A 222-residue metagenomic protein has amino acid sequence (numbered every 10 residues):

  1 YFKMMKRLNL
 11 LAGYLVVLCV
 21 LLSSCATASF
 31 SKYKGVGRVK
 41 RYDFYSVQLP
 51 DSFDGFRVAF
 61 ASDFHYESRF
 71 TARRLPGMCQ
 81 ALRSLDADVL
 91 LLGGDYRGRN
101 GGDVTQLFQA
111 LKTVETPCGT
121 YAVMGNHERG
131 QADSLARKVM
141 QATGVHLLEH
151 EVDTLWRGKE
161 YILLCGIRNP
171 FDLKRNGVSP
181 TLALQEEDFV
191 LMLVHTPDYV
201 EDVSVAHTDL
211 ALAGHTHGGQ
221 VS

Functional and structural regions predicted by a protein language model:
Y1-M4, E160: Bimodal feature
M4-A61, S68: Acidic, histidine-bearing metal-coordination/catalytic regions of metal-dependent phosphoesterases
F30, F70-A72, G177: Short, glycine/acidic-enriched capping/hinge loops at junctions between secondary-structure elements
D43-Y45, C79-Q80, Q109-A110, H150-T154: Short, charged beta->alpha transition segments
S46-D51, A61, H65-S68, G98 (+2 more regions): Conserved catalytic scaffold of divalent metal-dependent phosphoesterases
S52, F56-K138, A142-H146: Membrane-embedded segments
G218-S222: His/Asp/Glu-enriched short active-site or ligand-binding loop at hydrolase and phosphoryl-transfer sites
